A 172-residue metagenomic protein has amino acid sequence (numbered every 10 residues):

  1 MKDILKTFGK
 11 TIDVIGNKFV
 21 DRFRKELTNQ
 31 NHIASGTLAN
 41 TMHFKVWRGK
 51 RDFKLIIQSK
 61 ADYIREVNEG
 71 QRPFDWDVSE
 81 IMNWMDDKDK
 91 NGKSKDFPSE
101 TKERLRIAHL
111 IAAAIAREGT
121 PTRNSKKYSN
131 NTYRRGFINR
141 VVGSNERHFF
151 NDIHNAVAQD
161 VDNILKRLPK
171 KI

Functional and structural regions predicted by a protein language model:
M1-D52: Charge-rich, low-complexity N-terminal segments
T37-I172: Charged, low-complexity interaction tracts
